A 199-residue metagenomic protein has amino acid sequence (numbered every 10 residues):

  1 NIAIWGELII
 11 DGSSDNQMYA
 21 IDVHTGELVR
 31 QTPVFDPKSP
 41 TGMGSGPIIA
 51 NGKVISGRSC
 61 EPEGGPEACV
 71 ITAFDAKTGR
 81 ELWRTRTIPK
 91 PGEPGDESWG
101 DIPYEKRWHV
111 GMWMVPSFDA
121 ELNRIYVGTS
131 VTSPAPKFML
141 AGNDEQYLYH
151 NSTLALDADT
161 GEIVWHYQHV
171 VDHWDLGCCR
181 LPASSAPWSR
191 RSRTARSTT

Functional and structural regions predicted by a protein language model:
N1-E7, V34-K38, W165, V171: Blade-loop segments of beta-propeller domains
N1-Q17, G42-G65, V70-I71, E105-A141 (+2 more regions): Repeat-blade elements of multi-bladed beta-propeller folds
Y19, V29, P37-P40, G64-P66 (+3 more regions): A short local loop/turn or secondary-structure capping micro-motif enriched for an aromatic residue
D22-G26, D75-T78, A158-T160: Short loop/turn segments that connect beta-strands within beta-propeller blades
E27-D36, R80-I88, G95-K106, E162-Q168: Aromatic (tryptophan-biased) beta-strands that constitute blades/sheets of beta-rich domains
V29, N151-D157: Conserved active-site neighborhood of enzyme catalytic/cofactor-binding cores
Y147, L156-W188: ATP-dependent carbohydrate kinase catalytic cores
